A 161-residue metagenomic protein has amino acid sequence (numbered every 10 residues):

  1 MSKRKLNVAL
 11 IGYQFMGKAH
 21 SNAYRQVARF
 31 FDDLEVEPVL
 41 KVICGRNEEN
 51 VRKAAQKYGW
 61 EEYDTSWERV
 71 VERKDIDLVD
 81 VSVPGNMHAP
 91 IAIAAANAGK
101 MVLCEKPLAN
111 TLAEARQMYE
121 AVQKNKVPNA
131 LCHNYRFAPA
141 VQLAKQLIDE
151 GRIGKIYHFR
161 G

Functional and structural regions predicted by a protein language model:
M1-Y58: N-terminal Rossmann-like dinucleotide-binding module
N7, V39, D75-L78, K100-M101 (+1 more regions): Structural signature of beta-strand start/N-cap positions in the alpha/beta core of ABC transporter nucleotide-binding
G12, K106, G151: Conserved G/P- and acidic residue-centered "switch" motifs that form tight phosphate/ATP-binding loops in soluble
A23, V27-F30, K57, I93-A94 (+4 more regions): Alpha-helical structural signal in soluble globular domains
E37-V39, G59, D75, R152-K155: Short loop/turn motifs at secondary-structure junctions
I43, V79, F159: Receiver (REC) domain switch-region micro-motif
N47-E49, Y58-A121: Beta-loop-alpha module in the N-terminal Rossmann-like domain of NAD(P)-dependent dehydrogenases, especially those
A109-G161: A contiguous active-site-proximal alpha/beta segment in oxidoreductase catalytic domains
